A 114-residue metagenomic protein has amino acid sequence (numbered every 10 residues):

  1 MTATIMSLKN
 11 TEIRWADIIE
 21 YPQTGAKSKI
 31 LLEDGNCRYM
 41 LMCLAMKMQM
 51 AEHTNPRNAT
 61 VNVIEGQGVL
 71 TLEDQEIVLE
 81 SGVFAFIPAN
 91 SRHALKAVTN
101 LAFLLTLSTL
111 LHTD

Functional and structural regions predicted by a protein language model:
M1-N36, T71: A short, N-terminal "cap"/entry segment at the start of jelly-roll beta-barrel domains of the cupin/DSBH fold
G25, R38-N55: Conserved short histidine dyad/triad with adjacent acidic residue
C43-A45, N55-V69: Short, conserved beta-strand element in jelly-roll/cupin
M50-E52, L70-T71, I87, R92-V98: Short beta-strand His + acidic residue motifs that chelate non-heme Fe in jelly-roll/DSBH and cupin folds
I64-E65, E80-S81, T99: A cytosolic small-molecule/anion-sensing beta-strand core signal
Q67-V69, E76, R92, L101-A102: Structural motif
Q75-A89: Short acidic-glycine-tyrosine-enriched beta hairpin
A89-T113: Ligand-binding loop in jelly-roll beta-barrel domains
